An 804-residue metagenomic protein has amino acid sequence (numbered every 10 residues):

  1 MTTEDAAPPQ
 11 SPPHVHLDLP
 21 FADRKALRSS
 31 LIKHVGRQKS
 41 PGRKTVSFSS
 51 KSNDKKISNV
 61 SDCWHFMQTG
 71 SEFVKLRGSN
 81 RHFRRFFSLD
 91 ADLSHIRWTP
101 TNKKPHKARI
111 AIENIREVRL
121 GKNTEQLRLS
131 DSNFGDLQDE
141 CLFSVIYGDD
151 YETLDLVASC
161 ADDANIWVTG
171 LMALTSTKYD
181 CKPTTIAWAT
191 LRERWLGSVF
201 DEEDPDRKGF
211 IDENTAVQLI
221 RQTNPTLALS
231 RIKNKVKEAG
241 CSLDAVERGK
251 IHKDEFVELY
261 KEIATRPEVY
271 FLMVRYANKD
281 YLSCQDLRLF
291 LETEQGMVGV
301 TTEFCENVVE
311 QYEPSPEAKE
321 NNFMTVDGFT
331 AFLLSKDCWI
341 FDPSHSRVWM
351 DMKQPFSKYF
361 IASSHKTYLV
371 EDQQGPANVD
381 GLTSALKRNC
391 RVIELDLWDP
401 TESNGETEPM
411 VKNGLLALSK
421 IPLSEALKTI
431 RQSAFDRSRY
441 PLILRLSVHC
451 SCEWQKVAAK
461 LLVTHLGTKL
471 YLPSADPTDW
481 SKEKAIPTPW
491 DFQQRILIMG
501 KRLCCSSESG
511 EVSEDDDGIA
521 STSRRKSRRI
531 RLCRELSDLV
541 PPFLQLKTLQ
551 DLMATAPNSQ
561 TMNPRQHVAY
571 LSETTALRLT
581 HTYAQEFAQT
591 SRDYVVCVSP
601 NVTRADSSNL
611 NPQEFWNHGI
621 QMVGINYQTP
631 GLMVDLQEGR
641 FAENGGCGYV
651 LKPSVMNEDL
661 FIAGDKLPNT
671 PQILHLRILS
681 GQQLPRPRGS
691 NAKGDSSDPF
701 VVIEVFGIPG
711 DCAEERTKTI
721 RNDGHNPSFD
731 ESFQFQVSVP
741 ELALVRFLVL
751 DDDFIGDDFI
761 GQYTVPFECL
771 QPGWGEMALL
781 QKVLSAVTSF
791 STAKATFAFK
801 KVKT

Functional and structural regions predicted by a protein language model:
T2-S79, T99-K104, G639, D659: Polybasic, Ser/Thr-rich intrinsically disordered tails and inter-domain linkers that flank pleckstrin homology
I57-G121, W167, K693, P699-V701: Polybasic phosphoinositide-binding surfaces of eukaryotic membrane-targeting domains
H82-R84, G121-K178: Canonical pleckstrin homology
N123, S130-F143, I340-P355, S363-E371 (+14 more regions): Acidic, phospholipid-interacting surfaces centered on C2/C2-like domain membrane-binding loops and nearby beta-strands
T190-K208, V274-N278, S384-L386, V655-V702 (+1 more regions): C2/C2-like lipid-binding beta-sandwich modules
R192-E213, Q218, A228-V257, E268-C284 (+1 more regions): Primarily EF-hand calcium-binding motifs
M350-K482, Q493-Q494, M499-G500, C505-D516 (+1 more regions): Chitinase-like catalytic core of GlcNAc-active glycosidases
T407-Y440, T464-P489, Q560, V568-F587 (+2 more regions): Peripheral membrane lipid-binding modules
